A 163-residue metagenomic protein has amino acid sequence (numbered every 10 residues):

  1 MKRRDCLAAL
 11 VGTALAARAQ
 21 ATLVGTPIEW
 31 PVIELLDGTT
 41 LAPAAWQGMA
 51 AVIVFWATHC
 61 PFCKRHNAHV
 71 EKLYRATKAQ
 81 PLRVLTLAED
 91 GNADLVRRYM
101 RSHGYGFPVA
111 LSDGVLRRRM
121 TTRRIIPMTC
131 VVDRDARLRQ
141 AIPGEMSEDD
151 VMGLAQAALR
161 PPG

Functional and structural regions predicted by a protein language model:
R4-A21: N-terminal export signals
A16, G48, E145-S147: A short acidic/small-residue loop/turn micro-motif
R18-P43: N-terminal "domain-start" segment that seeds a small globular fold
I28-E29, A51, I126-P127: Short loop/turn microsegments at loop-to-beta-strand junctions
A45-P61: Short active-site neighborhood of thiol/selenol oxidoreductases, capturing the structured segment around
K64-H103, G114-R118: Structural microenvironment flanking redox-active thiols in thiol-disulfide oxidoreductases
R101-Y105, D113-L154: Thiol/disulfide oxidoreductase modules built on the thioredoxin-like
